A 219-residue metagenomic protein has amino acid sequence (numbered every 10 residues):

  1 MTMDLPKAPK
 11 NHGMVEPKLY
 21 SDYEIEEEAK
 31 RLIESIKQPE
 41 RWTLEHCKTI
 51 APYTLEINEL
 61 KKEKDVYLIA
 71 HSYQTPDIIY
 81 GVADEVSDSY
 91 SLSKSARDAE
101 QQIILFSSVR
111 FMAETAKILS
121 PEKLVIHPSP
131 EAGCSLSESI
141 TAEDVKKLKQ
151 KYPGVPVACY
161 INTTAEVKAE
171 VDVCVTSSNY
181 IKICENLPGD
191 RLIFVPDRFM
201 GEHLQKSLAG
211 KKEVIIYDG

Functional and structural regions predicted by a protein language model:
T2-G219: Active-site loop-to-helix "anion-binding N-cap" substructures in soluble metabolic enzymes
